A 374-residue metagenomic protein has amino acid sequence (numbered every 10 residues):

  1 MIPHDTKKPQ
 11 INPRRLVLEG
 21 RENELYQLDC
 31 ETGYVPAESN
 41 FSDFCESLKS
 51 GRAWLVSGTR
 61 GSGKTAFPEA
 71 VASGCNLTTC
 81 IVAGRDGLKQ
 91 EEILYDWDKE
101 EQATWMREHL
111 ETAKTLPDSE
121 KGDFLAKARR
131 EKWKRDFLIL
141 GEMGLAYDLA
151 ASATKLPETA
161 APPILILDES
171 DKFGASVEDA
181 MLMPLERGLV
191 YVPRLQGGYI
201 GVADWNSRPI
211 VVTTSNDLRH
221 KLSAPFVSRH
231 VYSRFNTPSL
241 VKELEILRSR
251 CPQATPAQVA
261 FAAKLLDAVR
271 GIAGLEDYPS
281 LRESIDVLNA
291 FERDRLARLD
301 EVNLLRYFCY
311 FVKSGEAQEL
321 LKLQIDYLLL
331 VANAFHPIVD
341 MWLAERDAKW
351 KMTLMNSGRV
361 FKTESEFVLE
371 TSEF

Functional and structural regions predicted by a protein language model:
M1-F374: C-terminal regulatory/interaction module of P-loop NTP-utilizing enzymes
